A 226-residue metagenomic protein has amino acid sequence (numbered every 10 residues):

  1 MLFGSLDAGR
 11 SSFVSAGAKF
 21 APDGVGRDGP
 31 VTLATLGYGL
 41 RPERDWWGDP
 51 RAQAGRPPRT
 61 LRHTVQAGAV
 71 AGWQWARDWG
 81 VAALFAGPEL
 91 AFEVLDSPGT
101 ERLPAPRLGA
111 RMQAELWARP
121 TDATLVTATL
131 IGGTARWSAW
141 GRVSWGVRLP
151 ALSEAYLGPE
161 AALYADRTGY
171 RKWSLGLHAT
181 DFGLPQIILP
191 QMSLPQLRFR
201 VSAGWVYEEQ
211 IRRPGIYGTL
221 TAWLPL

Functional and structural regions predicted by a protein language model:
M1, D23-V31, A76-A82, R119-L125 (+2 more regions): Short loop/turn motifs that connect adjacent beta-strands in outer-membrane beta-barrel proteins
M1-A52, T221-L226: Short glycine/proline- and aromatic-enriched beta-strand/turn motifs that initiate or cap beta-hairpins
R10, G26, A135-W137, R167-G169 (+1 more regions): Short glycine/serine/proline-enriched coil/turn segments at secondary-structure junctions
S11-A16, L177-A179, I187, R212-L226: Outer-membrane beta-barrel "beta-signal"
K19-D23, V70-Q74, Q113-R119, S144-R148 (+2 more regions): Transmembrane beta-barrel domains of outer membrane proteins
P30-S138, A161, R171-W173, A203-Y207 (+2 more regions): Outer-membrane pore/translocation modules
T129-R148, L152-Y156: A mid-sequence, solvent-exposed acidic-amphipathic segment
L152-L184: Glycine/small-residue-rich hydrophobic helix-like segments
